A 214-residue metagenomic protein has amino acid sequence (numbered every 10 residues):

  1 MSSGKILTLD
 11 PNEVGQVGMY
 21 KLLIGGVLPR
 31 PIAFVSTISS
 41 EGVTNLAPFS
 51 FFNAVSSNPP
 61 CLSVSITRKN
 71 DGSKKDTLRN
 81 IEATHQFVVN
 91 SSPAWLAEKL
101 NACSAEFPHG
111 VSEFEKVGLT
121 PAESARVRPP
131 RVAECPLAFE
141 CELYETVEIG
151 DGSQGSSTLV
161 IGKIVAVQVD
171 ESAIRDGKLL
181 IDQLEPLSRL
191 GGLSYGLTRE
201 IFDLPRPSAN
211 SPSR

Functional and structural regions predicted by a protein language model:
M1-R214: Basic, polyanion-binding surface patches
